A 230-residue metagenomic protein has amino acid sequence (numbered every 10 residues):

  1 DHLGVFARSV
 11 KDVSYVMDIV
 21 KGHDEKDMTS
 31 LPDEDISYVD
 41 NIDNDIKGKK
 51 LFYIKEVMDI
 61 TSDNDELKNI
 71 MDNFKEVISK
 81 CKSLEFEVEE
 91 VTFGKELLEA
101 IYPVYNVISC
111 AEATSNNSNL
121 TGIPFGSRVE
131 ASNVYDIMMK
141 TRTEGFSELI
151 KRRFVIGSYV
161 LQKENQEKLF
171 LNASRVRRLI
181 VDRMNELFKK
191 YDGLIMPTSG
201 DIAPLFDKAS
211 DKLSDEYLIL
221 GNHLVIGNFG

Functional and structural regions predicted by a protein language model:
D1, M58-S62, V107, L161-K168: Short amphipathic alpha-helical segments at helix-loop
D1-D72, D136-K140: A short helix-breaking turn/cap at a secondary-structure junction
L3, P103-V104: Adenylate-forming
R8-Y15, D33, I46, N69-E76 (+6 more regions): Conserved active-site and cofactor/substrate-binding residues in soluble primary-metabolism enzymes
V20, K80-S83, V88-V91, A100-Y102 (+3 more regions): Glycine-rich, small-residue loops and helix-cap segments that act as flexible hinges at active-site edges
L31, T92-E96: Beta-strand->loop->alpha-helix junctions that form or flank phosphate-binding loops in nucleotide-handling enzymes
E56-D63, L98-E99, D207-A209: A short, structure-level motif marking secondary-structure boundaries and short turns
M58, K95, D201-I202: Residue-level marker for beta-strand->alpha-helix junctions and adjacent short loops that shape enzyme
